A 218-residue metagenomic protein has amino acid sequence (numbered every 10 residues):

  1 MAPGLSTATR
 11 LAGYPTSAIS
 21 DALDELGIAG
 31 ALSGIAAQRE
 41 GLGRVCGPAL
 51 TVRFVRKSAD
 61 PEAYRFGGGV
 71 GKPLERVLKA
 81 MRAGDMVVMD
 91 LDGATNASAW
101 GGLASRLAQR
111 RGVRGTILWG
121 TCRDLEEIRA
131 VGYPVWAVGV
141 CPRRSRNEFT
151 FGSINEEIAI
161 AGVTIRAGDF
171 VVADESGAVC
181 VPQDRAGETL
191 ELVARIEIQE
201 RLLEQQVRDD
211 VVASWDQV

Functional and structural regions predicted by a protein language model:
M1-G69, P73-K79, Q199-R201, Q205-A213: Intrinsically disordered, low-complexity regions enriched in acidic/Ser/Thr/Pro/Gln residues
S20, G30-A31, P48-T51, D85-V88 (+5 more regions): Structural motif
K57, D92, G120-R123, V140-C141 (+2 more regions): Short, ordered loop/turn segments at secondary-structure junctions
G67-G71, A97, E156: A general structural motif
V77-W119: Extracellular/luminal Protease-associated
Q109-R110, R114-R143: Ligand/cofactor pocket segment of small-molecule handling proteins
V140-W215: Acidic, glycine-rich flexible loop/linker segments
